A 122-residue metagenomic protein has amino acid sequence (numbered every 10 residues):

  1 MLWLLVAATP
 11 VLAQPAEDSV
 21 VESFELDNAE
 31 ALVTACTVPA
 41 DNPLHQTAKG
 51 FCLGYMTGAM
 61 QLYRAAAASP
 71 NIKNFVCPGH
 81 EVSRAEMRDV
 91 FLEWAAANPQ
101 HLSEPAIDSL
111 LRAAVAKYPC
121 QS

Functional and structural regions predicted by a protein language model:
A8-A13: N-terminal signal peptide c-region/cleavage motif recognized by signal peptidases
Q14, S19-E25: Intrinsically disordered regulatory linkers and targeting segments that flank signaling/catalytic domains
E17, Y63-S122: Compact alpha-helical subdomains of small soluble proteins
S23-M87: Short N-proximal segments of mature Sec-exported proteins
